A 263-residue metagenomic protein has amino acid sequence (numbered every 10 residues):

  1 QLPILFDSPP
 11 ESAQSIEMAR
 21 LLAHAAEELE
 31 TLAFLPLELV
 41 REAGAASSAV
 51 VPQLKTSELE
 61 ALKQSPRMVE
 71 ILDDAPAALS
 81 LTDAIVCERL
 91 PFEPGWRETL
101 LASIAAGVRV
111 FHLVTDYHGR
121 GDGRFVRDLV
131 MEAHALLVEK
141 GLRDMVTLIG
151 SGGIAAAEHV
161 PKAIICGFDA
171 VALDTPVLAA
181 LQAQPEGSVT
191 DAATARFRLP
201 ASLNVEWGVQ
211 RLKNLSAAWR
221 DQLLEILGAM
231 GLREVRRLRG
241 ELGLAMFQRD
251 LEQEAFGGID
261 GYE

Functional and structural regions predicted by a protein language model:
Q1-I71, Q222, I226, R233 (+1 more regions): N-terminal capping/small domains of soluble enzymes
I4-P9, L22-A23, T31-L35, S103 (+10 more regions): Long, contiguous hydrophobic alpha-helical segments, chiefly transmembrane helices and signal peptides
S8, S12-S15, S47-S48, S57 (+7 more regions): Generic serine detector
E17, L21, D128, E158 (+2 more regions): Generic recognition of stable, solvent-exposed alpha-helical segments in well-folded globular domains
L29, S103-A106, V110, L136 (+5 more regions): Change "in soluble alpha/beta enzymes" to "in soluble alpha/beta proteins
D73-V209, K213, D250: Glycine-rich phosphate/ribose-binding loops and adjacent secondary-structure elements that form binding surfaces
